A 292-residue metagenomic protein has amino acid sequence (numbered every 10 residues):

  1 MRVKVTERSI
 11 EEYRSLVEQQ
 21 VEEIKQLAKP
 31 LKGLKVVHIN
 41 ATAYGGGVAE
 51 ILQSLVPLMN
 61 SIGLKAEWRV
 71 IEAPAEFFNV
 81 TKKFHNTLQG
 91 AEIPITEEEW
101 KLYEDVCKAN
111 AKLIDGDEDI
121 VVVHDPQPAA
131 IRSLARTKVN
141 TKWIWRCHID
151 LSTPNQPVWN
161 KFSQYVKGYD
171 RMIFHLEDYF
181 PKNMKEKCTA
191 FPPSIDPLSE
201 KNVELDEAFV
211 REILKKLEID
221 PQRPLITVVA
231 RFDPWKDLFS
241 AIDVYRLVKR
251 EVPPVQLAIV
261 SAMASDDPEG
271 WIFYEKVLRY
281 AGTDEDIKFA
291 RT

Functional and structural regions predicted by a protein language model:
M1-K35, Q53-D117, F191-L198, Y274-K276: A conserved catalytic-core segment of Leloir-type glycosyltransferases
Q26-L34, V203-L225, K249-V252: Nucleotide-sugar donor-binding and catalytic loop/hinge architecture of NDP-sugar-dependent glycosyltransferases
V37-N40, A111-P128, I144: Short N-terminal targeting/anchoring amphipathic segment
E50, D233-L247: A conserved mid-protein helix/loop that constitutes part of the nucleotide-sugar donor-binding site
I120-V122, R136-T153, D170-I173, C188-P192: Active-site proximal beta-strand in glycosyltransferases
S152, S163-D220: Donor nucleotide-sugar binding/catalytic pocket of nucleotide-sugar-dependent glycosyltransferases
L214-K236, L257-A258: Conserved donor-binding/catalytic core segment of Leloir-type glycosyltransferases
S261-T292: Nucleotide-activated donor-binding/catalytic signature segment of Leloir-type glycosyltransferases, i.e., the conserved
